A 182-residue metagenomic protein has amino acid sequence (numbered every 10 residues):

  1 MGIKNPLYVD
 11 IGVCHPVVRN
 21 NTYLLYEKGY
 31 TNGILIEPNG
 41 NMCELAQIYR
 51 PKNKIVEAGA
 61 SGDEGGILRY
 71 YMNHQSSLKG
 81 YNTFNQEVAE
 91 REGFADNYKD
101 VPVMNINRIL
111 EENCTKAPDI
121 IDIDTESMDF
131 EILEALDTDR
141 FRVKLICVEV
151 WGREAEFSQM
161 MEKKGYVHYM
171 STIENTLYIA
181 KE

Functional and structural regions predicted by a protein language model:
M1-E182: Phosphate/nucleotide-binding beta-alpha loop and adjacent structural elements of enzyme active sites
